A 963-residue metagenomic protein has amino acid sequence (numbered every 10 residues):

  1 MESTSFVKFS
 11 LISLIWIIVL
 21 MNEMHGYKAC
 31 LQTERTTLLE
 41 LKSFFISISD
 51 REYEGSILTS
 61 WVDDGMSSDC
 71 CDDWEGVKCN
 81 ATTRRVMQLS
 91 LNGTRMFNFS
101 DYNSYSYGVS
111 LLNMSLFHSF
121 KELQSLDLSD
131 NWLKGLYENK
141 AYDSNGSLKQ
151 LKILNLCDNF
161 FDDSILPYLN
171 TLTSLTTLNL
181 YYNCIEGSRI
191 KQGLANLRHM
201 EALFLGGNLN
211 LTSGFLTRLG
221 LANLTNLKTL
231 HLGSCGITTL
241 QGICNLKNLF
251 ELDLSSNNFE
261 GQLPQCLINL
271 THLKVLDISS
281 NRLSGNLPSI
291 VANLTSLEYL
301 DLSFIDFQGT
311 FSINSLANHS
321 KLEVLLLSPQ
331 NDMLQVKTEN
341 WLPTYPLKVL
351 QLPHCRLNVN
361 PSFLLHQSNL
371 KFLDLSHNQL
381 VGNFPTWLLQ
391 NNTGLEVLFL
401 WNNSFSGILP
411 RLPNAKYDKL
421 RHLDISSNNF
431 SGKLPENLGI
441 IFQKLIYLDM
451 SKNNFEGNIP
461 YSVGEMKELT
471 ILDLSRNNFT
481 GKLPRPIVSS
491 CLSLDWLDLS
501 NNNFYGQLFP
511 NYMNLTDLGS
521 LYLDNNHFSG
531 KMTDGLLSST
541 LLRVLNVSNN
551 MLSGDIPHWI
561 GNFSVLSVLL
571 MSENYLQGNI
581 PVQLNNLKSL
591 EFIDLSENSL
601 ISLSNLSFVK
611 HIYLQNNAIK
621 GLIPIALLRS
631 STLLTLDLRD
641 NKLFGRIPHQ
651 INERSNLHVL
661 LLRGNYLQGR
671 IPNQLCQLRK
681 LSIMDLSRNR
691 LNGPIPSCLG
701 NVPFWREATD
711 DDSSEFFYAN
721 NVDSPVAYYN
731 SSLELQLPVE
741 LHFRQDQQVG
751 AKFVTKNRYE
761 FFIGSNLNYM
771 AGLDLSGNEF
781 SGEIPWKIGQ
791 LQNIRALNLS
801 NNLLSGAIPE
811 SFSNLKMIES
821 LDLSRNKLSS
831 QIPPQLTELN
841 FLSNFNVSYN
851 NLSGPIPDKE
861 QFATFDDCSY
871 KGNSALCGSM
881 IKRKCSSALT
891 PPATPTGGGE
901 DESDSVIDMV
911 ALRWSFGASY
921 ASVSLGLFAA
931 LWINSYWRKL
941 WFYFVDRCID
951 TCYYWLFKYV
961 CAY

Functional and structural regions predicted by a protein language model:
M1-Y963: Plant-biased, solvent-exposed loop and capping regions within N-terminal extracellular ligand-binding ectodomains
